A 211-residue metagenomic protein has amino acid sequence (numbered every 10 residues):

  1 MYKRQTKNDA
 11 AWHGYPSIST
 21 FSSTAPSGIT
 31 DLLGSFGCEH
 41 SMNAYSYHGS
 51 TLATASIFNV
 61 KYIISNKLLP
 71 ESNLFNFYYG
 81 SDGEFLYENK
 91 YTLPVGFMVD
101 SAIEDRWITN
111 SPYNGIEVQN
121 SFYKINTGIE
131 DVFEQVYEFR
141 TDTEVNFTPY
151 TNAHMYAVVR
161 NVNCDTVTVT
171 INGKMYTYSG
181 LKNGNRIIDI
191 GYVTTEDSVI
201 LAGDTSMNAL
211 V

Functional and structural regions predicted by a protein language model:
M1-Q5: Conserved small/polar residues in nucleotide/adenosyl-binding loops
T6-K7, A25-S27, G83-L86: A short acidic, often aromatic-flanked loop/helix-cap motif at beta-alpha or helix-coil junctions that lines enzyme
T6-S19: Short acidic/polar micro-motifs at solvent-exposed secondary-structure junctions
H13, S27, L33, V99-A102 (+1 more regions): Surface-exposed beta-strand edges and their flanking turn/coil or helix-capping segments
S17-I57: Luminal/periplasmic acceptor-recognition loop/helix of membrane-associated glycosyltransferases
T20, T54-V211: Flexible, solvent-exposed extracytoplasmic
